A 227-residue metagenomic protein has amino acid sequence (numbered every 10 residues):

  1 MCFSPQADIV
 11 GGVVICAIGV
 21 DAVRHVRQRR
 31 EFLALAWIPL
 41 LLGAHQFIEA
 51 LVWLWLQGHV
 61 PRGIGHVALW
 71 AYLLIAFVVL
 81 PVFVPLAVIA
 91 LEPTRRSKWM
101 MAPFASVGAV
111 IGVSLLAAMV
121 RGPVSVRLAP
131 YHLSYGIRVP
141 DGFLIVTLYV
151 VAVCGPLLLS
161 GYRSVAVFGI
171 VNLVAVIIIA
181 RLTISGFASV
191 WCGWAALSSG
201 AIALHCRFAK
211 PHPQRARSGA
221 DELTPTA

Functional and structural regions predicted by a protein language model:
M1-A17: Hydrophobic transmembrane alpha-helical segments in integral membrane proteins
V13-V20, Y149-P156, V171-A180: Hydrophobic, membrane-inserted alpha-helices
I18-R24, A50-F104: Internal transmembrane alpha-helix with an interfacial aromatic "cap," most often the third helix
R29-P39, M100-P103, G161-I170: Membrane-interfacial loop-to-transmembrane alpha-helix junctions, especially the N-terminal start
W37-W55, V171, A175-I179: Hydrophobic alpha-helical transmembrane segments of multi-pass membrane proteins
P61-L74, M100, P130-G136, A188-S198: Non-cytosolic membrane-interface motifs at loop->transmembrane helix junctions
V84-A152: Membrane-proximal helix-loop-helix units in multi-pass membrane proteins
R163-A227: C-terminal transmembrane-bundle signature of multipass membrane proteins, characterized by strong activation on
